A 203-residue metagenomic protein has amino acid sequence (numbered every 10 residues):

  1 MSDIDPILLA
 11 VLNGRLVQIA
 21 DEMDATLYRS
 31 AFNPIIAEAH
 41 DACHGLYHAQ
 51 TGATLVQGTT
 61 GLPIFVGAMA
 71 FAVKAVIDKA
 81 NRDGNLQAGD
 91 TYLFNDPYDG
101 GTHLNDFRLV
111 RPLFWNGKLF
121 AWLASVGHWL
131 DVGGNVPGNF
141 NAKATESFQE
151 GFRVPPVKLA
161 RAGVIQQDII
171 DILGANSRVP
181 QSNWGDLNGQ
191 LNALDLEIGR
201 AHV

Functional and structural regions predicted by a protein language model:
S2-W115, W122-L130: Long, structured ligand/cofactor-binding scaffold of large enzymes
N116-G199: Mobile "lid/hinge" segments at catalytic clefts and subdomain interfaces of large enzymes
A201-V203: Conserved small/polar residues in nucleotide/adenosyl-binding loops
